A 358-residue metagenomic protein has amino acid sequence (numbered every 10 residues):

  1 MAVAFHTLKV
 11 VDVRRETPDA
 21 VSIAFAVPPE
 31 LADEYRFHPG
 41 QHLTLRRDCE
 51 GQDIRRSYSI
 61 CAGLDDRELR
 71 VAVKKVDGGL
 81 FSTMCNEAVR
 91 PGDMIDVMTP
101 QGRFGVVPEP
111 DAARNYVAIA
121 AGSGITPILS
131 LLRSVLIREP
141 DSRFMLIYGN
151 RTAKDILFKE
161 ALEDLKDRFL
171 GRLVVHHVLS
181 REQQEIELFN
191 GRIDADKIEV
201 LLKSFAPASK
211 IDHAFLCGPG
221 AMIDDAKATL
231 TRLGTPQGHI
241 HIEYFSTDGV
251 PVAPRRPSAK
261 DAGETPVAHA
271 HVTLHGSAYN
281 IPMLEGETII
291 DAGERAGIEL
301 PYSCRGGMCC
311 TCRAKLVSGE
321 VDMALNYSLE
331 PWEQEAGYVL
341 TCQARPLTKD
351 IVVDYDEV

Functional and structural regions predicted by a protein language model:
A2-M98, D111-R114, S142, N150-T152 (+2 more regions): Ferredoxin-reductase
A4-K9, E264-A270: Short structural boundary motif marking the start of a folded domain
H42, E68, D93-M94, T288 (+3 more regions): Residue-level marker of beta-strand positions
L64-R67, E109-R114, E139, P346-Y355: Ligand-binding loop in jelly-roll beta-barrel domains
T83-A262, H269-H271, A278: FNR/FR-type flavoprotein reductase catalytic core
T265-R305: C-terminal accessory/binding modules appended to enzymatic or scaffolding proteins
Y279, A292-A296, P301, T311-V358: Iron-sulfur (Fe-S) cluster-binding segments and ferredoxin-like electron-carrier domains, especially [2Fe-2S]
